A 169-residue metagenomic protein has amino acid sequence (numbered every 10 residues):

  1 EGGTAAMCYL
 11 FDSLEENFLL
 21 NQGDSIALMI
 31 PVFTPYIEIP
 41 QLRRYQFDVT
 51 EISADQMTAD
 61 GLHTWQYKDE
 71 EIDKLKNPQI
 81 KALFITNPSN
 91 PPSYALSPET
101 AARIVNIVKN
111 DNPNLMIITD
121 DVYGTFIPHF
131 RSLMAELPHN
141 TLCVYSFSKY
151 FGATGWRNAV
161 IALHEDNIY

Functional and structural regions predicted by a protein language model:
E1-N112, G124-P138, L142: Conserved core of the PLP fold type I
N112-P113, I168: Short, solvent-exposed loop/turn segments that connect beta-strands within catalytic domains and beta-strand-rich
D120-D121: Walker B catalytic acidic pair
F126, M134-Y169: Active-site PLP attachment segment
